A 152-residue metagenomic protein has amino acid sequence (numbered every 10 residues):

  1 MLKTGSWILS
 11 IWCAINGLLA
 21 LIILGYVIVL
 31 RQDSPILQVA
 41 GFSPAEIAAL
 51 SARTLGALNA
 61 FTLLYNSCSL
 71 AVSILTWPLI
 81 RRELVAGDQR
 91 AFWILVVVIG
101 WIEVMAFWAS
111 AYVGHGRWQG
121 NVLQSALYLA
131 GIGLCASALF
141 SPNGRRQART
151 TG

Functional and structural regions predicted by a protein language model:
M1-L9, S51-F61, D88-F92, V113 (+1 more regions): Membrane-interface helix-boundary signature
M1-Q32: Cytosolic juxtamembrane helix and N-cap/initiation of the first transmembrane helix
S6-N16, N66, F92, V96-I99 (+1 more regions): Residues within membrane-spanning alpha-helices of integral membrane proteins, especially the hydrophobic core/packing
N16-L19, I99-W108: Aromatic-anchored segments of alpha-helical transmembrane domains
L30-L37, A52-A71: A loop-to-helix transmembrane entry motif
S73-F92: Juxtamembrane helix-break-helix junctions at the cytosolic face of small multi-pass alpha-helical membrane proteins
V104-S125: Membrane-helix boundary connector in multi-pass membrane proteins
L129-T150: Membrane-water interface at the C-terminal end of transmembrane alpha helices
